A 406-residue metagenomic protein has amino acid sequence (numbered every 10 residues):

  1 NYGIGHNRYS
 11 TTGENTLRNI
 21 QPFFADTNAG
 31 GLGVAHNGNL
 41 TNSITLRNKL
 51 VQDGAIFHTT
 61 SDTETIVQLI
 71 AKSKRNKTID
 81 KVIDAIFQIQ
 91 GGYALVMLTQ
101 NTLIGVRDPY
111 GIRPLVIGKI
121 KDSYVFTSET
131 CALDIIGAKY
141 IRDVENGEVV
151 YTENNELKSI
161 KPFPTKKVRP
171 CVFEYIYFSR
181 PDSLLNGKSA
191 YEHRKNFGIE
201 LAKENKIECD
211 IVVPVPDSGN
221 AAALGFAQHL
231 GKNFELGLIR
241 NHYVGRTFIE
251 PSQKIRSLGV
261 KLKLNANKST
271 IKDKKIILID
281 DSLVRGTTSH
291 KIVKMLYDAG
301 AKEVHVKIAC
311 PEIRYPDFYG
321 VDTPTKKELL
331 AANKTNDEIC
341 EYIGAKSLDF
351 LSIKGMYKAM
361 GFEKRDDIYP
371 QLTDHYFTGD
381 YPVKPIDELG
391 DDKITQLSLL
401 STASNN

Functional and structural regions predicted by a protein language model:
N1-E145, Y151-C209, V215, E303: Conserved short alpha-helical segments that host acidic/polar catalytic motifs at enzyme active sites
G5, A35, L98, V106-R107 (+13 more regions): Generic beta-strand/beta-sheet core signal
T11-T12, N42, I112-R113, L133-D134 (+6 more regions): Flexible loop/turn segments at secondary-structure boundaries
A55, R75-N76, K206-D210, Q228-E235 (+2 more regions): Secondary-structure transition/capping motifs at alpha-helix termini and the adjoining loop/turn into the next element
T59, E64, F234-G245, Y342-M360: A conserved beta-strand->alpha-helix junction
D84, C131-A132, I136-Y140, V144-E148 (+4 more regions): Phosphate/diphosphate-binding loops
I86, N101-T102, G137-D143, K294-N406: PRPP-dependent phosphoribosyltransferase catalytic core
G231-I276, T287, R314-V321: Short, glycine/charge-rich flexible loops or terminal/linker lids adjacent to PRPP-binding catalytic cores
